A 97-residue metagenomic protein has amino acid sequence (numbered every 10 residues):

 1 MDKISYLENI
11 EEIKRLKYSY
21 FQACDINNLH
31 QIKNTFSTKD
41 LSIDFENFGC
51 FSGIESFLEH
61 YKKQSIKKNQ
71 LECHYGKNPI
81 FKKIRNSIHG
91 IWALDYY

Functional and structural regions predicted by a protein language model:
M1-I26, H30-T35: Short, low-complexity N-terminal intrinsically disordered segments enriched in polar/charged residues
L7, S19-A23, S52, K62 (+1 more regions): Compositionally biased, intrinsically disordered low-complexity regions enriched in proline and serine
L29-Y96: A solvent-exposed, acidic/Ser-Thr-rich amphipathic alpha-helical stretch
